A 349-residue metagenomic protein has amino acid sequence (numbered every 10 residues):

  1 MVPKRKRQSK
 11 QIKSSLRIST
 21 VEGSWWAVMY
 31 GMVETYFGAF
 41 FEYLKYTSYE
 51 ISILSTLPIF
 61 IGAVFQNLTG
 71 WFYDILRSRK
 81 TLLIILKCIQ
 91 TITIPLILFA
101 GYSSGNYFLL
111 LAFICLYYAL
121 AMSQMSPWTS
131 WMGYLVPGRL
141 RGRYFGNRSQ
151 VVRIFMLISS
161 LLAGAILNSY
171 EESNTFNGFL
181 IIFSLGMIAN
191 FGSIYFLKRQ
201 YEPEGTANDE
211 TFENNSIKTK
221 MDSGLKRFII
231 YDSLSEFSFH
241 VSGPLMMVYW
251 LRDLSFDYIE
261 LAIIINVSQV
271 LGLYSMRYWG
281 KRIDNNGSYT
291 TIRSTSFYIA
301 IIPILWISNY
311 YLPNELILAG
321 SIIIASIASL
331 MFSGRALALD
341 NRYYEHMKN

Functional and structural regions predicted by a protein language model:
M1-R17, G101, F108-L110, A119 (+4 more regions): Intracellular loop-helix junctions on the cytosolic face of multi-pass helical membrane proteins
V2-F65, T69, Y73, K80 (+3 more regions): Helix-loop boundary and gating motifs at the non-cytosolic
S24, T93-I94, G105-Q124, S233 (+1 more regions): Hydrophobic core of transmembrane alpha-helices in multi-pass small-molecule transporters, especially MFS/SLC-type
F65-S78, L167, Y274-S288: Helix-to-loop junctions at the C-terminal end of transmembrane segments in multipass secondary transporters
I75-I89, S173-F176, D284-I299: Cytoplasmic membrane-interface "Motif A"-like loop-to-helix N-cap segments of 12-TM Major Facilitator Superfamily
K87-G105, S169, F297-E315: C-terminal ends and interior cores of transmembrane alpha-helices in multi-pass membrane transporters/permeases
M122-V136, S333-K348: Intracellular juxtamembrane helix-capping segments at the cytosolic ends of symmetry-related transmembrane helices
Y289-A336: C-terminal transmembrane helical hairpin of 12-TM major facilitator-type secondary transporters
